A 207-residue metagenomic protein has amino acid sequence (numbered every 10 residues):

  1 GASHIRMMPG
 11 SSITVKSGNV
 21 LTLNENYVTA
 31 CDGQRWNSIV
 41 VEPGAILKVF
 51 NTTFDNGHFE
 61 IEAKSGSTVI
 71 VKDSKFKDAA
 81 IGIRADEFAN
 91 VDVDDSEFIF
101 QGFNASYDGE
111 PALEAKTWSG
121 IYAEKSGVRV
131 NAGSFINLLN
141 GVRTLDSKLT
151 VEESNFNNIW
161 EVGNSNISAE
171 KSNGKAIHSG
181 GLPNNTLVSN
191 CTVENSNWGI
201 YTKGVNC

Functional and structural regions predicted by a protein language model:
G1, L21, L187-N190, N195-C207: Short, intrinsically disordered, charge-balanced linker/junction segments flanking boundaries in proteins
G1-G127, S134-A169, Y201: Extracellular beta-helix/beta-solenoid repeat scaffolds
P9, G180-G181: Structural motif
G44, K171-G174, S179: Short coil-to-beta transitions that initiate beta-strands within beta-rich domains
V128-V130, V188: Intrinsically disordered, low-complexity segments enriched in polar/charged residues with Gly/Pro, especially when
I167-S172, N206: Intrinsically disordered, low-complexity linker/propeptide segments enriched in Ser/Thr/Gly/Pro and acidic residues
N184: Cysteine-dependent hydrolase recognition
